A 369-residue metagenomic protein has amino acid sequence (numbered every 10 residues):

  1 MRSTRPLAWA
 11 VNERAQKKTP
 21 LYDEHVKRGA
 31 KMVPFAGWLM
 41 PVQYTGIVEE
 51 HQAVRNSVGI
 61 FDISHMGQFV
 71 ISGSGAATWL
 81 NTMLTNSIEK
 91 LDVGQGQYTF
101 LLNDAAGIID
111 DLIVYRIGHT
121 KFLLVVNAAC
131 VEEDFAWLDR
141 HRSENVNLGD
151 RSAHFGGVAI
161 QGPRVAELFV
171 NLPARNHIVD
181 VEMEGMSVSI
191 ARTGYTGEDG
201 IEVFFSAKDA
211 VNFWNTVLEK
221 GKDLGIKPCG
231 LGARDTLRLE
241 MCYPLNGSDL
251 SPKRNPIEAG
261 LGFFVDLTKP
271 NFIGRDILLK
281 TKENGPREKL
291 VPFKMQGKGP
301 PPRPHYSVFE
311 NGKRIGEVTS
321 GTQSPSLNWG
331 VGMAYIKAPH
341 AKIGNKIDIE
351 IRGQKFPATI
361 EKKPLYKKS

Functional and structural regions predicted by a protein language model:
R2-L101, G107, G232: Acidic, proline/glycine-enriched N-terminal capping motif
P6-V42, V48, I117-S369: Conserved, structured C-terminal
I113-V114: Glycine-rich, Trp-frequent "lid" loop and neighboring beta-strands that shape and gate the flavin cofactor pocket
